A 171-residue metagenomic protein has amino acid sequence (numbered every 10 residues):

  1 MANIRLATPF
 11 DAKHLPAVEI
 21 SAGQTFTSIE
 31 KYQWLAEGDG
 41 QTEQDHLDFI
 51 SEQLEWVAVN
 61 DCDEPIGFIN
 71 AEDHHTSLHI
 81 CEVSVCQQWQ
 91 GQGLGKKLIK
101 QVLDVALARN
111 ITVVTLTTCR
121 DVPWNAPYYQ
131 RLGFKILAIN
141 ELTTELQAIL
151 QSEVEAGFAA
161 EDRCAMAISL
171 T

Functional and structural regions predicted by a protein language model:
N3-A17: A short beta-loop-alpha structural element at the N-terminal edge of CoA-dependent acyl/N-acetyltransferase catalytic
I20-H46: Conserved GNAT-fold acetyl-CoA-binding loop/helix
Q41-V57, H79, A159-E161: A short helix-loop-beta-strand connector motif used in the catalytic cores of GNAT acetyltransferases and, in some
E64-E72, H79-S84: Conserved beta-strand in the GNAT
V85, G91-D104, R131: Conserved acetyl-CoA-binding loop-helix of GNAT-fold acetyltransferases
A106-T118: Conserved GNAT acetyl-CoA-binding A-motif
L116-N125, L142-Q147: Conserved beta-strand-loop-alpha-helix junction that forms the acyl-donor binding cleft
Y128-Y129, F134: Conserved active-site tyrosine of GNAT-family acetyltransferases
